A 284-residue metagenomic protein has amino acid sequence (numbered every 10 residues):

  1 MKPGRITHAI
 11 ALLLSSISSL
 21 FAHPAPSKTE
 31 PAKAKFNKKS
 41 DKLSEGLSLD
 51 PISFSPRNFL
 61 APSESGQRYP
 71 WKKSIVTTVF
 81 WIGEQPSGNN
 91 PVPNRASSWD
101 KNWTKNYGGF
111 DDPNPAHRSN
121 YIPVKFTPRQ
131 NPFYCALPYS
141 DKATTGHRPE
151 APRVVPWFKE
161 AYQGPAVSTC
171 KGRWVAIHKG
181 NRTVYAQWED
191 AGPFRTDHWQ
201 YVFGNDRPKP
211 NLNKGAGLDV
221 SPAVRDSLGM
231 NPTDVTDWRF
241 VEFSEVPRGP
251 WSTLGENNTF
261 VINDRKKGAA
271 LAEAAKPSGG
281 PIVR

Functional and structural regions predicted by a protein language model:
K2-T7: Bacterial N-terminal signal peptides that target proteins for export
A9-S19: Bacterial N-terminal signal peptides
H23-R284: Secreted/periplasmic proteins
